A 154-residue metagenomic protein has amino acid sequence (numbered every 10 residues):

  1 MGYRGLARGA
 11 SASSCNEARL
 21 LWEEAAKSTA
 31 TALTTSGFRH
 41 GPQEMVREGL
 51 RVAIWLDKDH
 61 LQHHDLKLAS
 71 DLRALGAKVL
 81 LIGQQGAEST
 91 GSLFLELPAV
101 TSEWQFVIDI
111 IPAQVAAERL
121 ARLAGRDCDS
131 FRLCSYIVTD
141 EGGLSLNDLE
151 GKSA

Functional and structural regions predicted by a protein language model:
M1-A154: A SIS-like phosphosugar-recognition module
